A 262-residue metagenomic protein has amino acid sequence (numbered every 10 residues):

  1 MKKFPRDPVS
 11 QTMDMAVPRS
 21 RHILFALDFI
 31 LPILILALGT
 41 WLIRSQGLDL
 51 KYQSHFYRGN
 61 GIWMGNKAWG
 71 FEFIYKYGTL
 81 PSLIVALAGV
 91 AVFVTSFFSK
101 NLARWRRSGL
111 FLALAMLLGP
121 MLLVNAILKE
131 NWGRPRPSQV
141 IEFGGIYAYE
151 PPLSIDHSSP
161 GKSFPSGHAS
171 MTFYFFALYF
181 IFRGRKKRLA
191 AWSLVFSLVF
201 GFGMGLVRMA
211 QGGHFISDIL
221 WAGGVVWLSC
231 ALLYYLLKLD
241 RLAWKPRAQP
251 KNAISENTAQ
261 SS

Functional and structural regions predicted by a protein language model:
K2-G89, K129-R136, I141, G145-A148: N-terminal transmembrane-helix/juxtamembrane module of multi-pass inner/ER membrane proteins
K2-L24, A103, L242-Q260: Membrane-interfacial, low-structure loops and terminal tails that flank and connect transmembrane helices in multi-pass
P18-I30, T95-L110, G184-L194: Membrane-interface helix-loop-helix junctions at transmembrane boundaries of multi-pass membrane enzymes, predominantly
F25-D28, P32-I35, E150-S262: Membrane-embedded catalytic cores of phosphoryl/pyrophosphoryl-handling enzymes
G47, V94-A103, N131-R136, K186 (+2 more regions): Membrane-interfacial segments
S54, R104-R185, W244: Membrane-interface loops
G89-T95, P120-V124: Transmembrane alpha-helices and immediately adjacent membrane-cytoplasm interface residues in multi-pass integral
